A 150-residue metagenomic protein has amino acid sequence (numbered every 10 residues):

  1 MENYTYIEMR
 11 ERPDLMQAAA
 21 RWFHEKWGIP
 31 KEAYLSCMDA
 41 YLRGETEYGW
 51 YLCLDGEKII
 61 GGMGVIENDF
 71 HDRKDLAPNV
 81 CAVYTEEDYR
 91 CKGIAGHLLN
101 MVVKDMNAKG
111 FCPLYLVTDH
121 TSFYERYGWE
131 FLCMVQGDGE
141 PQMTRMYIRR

Functional and structural regions predicted by a protein language model:
M1-D14, R150: Conserved N-terminal entry element of GNAT/NAT acetyltransferase domains
W27-L54, I60: Active-site rim helix/loop that mediates acceptor-substrate recognition in acyltransferases
Y48, P141-M146: Short hydrophobic/aromatic beta-strand or adjacent loop that forms the aromatic wall/cage of a ligand/substrate-binding
L52, K58-N68, N79, Y84: Conserved beta-strand in the GNAT
L54-G56, R149-R150: Active-site beta-strand termini and strand-to-loop segments that position acidic
R73, E86-H97, K109, R126: Conserved glycine-rich acetyl-CoA-binding loop
A82-T85, C91-K104, L116: Conserved acetyl-CoA-binding loop-helix of GNAT-fold acetyltransferases
A108, C112, T118-Q142: Conserved active-site alpha-helix within GNAT-family acetyltransferase domains
